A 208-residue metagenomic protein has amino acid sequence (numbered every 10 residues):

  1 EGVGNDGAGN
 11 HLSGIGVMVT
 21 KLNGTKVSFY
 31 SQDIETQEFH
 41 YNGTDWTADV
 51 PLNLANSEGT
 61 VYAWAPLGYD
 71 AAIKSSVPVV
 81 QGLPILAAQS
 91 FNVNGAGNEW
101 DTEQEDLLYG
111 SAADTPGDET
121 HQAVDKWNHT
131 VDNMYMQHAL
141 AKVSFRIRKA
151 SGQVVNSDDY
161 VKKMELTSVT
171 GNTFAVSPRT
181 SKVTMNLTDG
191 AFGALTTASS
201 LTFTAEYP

Functional and structural regions predicted by a protein language model:
E1-Y160, E165-S168, T202-P208: Short, low-hydrophobicity acidic/polar segments
S151-L201: Cell-envelope/extracellular anchoring and linker segments
